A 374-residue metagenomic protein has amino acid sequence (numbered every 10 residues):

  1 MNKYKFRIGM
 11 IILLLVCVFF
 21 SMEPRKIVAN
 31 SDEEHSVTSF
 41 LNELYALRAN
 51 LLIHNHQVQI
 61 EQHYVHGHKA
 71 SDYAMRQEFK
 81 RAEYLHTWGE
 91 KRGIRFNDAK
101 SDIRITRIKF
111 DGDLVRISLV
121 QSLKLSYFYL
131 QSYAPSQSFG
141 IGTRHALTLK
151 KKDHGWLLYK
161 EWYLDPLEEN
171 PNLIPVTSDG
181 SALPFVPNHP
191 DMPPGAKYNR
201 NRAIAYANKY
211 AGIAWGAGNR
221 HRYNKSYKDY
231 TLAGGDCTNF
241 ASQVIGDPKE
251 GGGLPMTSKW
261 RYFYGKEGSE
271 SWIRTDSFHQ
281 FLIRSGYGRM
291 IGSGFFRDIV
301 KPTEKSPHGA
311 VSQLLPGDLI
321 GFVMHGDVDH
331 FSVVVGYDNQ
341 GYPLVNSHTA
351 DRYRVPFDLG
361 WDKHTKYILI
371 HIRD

Functional and structural regions predicted by a protein language model:
N2-K26: Sec-dependent N-terminal signal peptides of Gram-positive bacterial secreted proteins and lipoproteins
I27-K91, A233-G235, D247: Core segments of small alpha/beta cavity-forming domains
K80-Q131: Surface-exposed, charged secondary-structure patches
D102-I108, T143-K150, S332: Hydrophobic/aromatic beta-strand elements that line small-molecule binding cavities or substrate pockets in beta-rich
A134-N188, M192, P343, H348: Short beta-strand edge/turn micro-motifs at domain boundaries
F185-W272: N-terminal capping segments
K266-L344: ...with weaker cross-activation on analogous glycine-rich loops/strands in unrelated enzymes
Y342-R352, F357-D374: Low-complexity, Gly/Ser/Thr/Pro-rich intrinsically disordered linker/tail segments
